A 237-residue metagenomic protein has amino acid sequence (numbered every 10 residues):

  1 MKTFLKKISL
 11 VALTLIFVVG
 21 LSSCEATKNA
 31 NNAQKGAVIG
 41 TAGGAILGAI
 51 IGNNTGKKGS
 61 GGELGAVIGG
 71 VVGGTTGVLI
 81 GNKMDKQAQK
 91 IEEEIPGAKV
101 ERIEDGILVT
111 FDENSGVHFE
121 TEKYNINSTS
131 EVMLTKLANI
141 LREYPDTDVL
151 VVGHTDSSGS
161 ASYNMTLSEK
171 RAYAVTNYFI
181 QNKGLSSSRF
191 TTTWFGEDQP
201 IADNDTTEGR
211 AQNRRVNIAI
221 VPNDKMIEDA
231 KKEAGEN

Functional and structural regions predicted by a protein language model:
M1-A12: Bacterial N-terminal signal peptides that target proteins for export
V19-S23: C-terminal motif of bacterial Sec signal peptides marking the signal peptidase cleavage site
E25-Q89: Short, low-complexity, glycine-enriched hydrophobic/amphipathic alpha-helices that associate with lipid bilayers
M84-S115: Amphipathic, membrane-active segments
Q89, E93, S128, V132-N139 (+3 more regions): Solvent-exposed, polar/charged alpha-helical surfaces in well-ordered, non-transmembrane soluble domains, broadly
E104-T135, D156-S162: Short, solvent-exposed beta-strand/turn patches at coil↔beta or beta↔helix junctions that act as interaction loops
F119-V152, T176, A211-N213, I218 (+1 more regions): Periplasmic peptidoglycan-binding/anchoring modules of Gram-negative envelope and division proteins
H154-D229, A234: Periplasmic OmpA-like peptidoglycan-binding domain that tethers envelope proteins to the cell wall
